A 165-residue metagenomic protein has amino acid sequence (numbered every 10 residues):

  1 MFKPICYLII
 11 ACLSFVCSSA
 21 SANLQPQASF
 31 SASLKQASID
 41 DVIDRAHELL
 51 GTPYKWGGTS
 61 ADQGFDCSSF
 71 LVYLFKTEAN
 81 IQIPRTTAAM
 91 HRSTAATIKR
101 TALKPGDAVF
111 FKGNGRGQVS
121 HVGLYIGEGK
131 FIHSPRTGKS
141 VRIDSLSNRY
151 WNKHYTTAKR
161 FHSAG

Functional and structural regions predicted by a protein language model:
F2-T52, R160-G165: Intrinsically disordered, low-complexity, Pro/Ser/Thr/Asn/Gly/Ala-rich spacer/linker segments adjacent to signal
L24, F30-S33, T52-P105, Y155-T156: Catalytic cysteine-centered active-site loop
A28-Q36, D41, I81-S140: ...with weaker cross-activation on analogous glycine-rich loops/strands in unrelated enzymes
S38-D41, R45, D66-S69, Y73 (+1 more regions): Extracytoplasmic/secreted proteins, especially bacterial periplasmic and envelope-associated proteins
H47, G51-K55, V72, K76-N80 (+3 more regions): Sec-exported extracytoplasmic/periplasmic mature domains
K139-R149: Catalytic alpha/beta core of large soluble enzyme barrels
R149-G165: Glycine- and charge-enriched low-complexity intrinsically disordered segments
